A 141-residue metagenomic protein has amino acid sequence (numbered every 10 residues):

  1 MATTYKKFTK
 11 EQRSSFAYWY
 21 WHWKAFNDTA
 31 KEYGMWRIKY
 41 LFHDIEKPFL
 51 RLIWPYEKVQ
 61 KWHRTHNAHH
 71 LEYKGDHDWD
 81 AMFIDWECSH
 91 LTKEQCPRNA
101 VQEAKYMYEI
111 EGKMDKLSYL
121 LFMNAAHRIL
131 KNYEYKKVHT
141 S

Functional and structural regions predicted by a protein language model:
M1-S141: Metal-dependent phosphohydrolase cores
